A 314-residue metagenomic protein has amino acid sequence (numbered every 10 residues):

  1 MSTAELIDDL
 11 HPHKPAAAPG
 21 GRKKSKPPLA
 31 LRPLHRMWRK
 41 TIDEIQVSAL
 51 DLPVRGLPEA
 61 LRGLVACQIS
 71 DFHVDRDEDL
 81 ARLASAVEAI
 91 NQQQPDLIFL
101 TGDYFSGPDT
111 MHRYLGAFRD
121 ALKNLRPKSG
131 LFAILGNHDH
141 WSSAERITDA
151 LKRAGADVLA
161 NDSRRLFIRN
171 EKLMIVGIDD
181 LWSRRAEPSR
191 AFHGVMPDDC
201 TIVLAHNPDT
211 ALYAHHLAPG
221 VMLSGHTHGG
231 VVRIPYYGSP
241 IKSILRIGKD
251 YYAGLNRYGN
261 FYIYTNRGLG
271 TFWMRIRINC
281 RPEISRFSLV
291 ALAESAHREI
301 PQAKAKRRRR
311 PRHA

Functional and structural regions predicted by a protein language model:
M1-A66, R76, E294, A305-A314: Acidic, histidine-bearing metal-coordination/catalytic regions of metal-dependent phosphoesterases
M37-T41, I69-R82, F105-Y114, D139-S143 (+2 more regions): Acidic/histidine-rich helix-loop elements that form or flank divalent-metal/phosphate-binding sites at the catalytic
V54-C67, A156-D157, R164-V176, P197-D198 (+1 more regions): Beta-strand-turn-beta hairpins that frame and shape the catalytic cleft of phosphate-ester-processing enzymes
C67-S70, L97-D103, G130-N137, L159-D162 (+3 more regions): Active-site neighborhood of phospho(di)ester-bond hydrolases with catalytic His/Asp-centered motifs
V74-D77, S106-D109, L135-T148, L159-I168 (+5 more regions): Active-site environment of divalent metal-dependent phosphoester hydrolases
E78-F167: Core catalytic region of metal-dependent phosphoesterases/phosphodiesterases, especially metallo-beta-lactamase-like
D149, R153-A156, D162, I168-Y213 (+3 more regions): Binuclear metal-dependent hydrolase catalytic cores centered on His/Asp/Glu-rich metal-binding motifs
R153, P208-S288, A293-A296: Conserved beta-sheet core of the metallophosphoesterase superfamily
